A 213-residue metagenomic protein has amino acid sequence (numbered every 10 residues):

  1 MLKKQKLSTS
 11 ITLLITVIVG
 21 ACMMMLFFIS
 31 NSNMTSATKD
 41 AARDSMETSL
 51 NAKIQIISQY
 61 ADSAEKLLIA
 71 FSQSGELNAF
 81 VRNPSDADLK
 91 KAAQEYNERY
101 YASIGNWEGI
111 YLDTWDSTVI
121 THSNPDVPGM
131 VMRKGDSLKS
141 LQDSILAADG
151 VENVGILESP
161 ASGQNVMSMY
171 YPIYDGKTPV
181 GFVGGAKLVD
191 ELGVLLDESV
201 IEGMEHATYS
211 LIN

Functional and structural regions predicted by a protein language model:
M1-K3: Short, Lys/Arg-rich, polar N-terminal cytosolic tail immediately upstream of the first transmembrane signal-anchor
Q5-N83, A102-W107: Juxtamembrane extracytoplasmic/periplasmic/luminal helical "stalk" adjacent to the first N-terminal
R43, E47, N51, E65 (+4 more regions): Short amphipathic alpha-helical segments
R43, I54, S58, D62 (+4 more regions): Amphipathic alpha-helical bundle/coiled-coil segments
L68, W107-L112, A207-S210: Short, hydrophobic-rich beta-strand element in sensory/regulatory alpha-beta domains
R82-D86, V127-M130: Short glycine-enriched, charge-decorated loop/helix-capping segments at active-site entrances that position
A102-E198: Extracytoplasmic/periplasmic ligand-binding sensor regions of membrane-associated signaling proteins
G176, I201-N213: A short beta-strand-loop micro-motif that forms or neighbors metal/cofactor- and ligand-binding patches at active-site
